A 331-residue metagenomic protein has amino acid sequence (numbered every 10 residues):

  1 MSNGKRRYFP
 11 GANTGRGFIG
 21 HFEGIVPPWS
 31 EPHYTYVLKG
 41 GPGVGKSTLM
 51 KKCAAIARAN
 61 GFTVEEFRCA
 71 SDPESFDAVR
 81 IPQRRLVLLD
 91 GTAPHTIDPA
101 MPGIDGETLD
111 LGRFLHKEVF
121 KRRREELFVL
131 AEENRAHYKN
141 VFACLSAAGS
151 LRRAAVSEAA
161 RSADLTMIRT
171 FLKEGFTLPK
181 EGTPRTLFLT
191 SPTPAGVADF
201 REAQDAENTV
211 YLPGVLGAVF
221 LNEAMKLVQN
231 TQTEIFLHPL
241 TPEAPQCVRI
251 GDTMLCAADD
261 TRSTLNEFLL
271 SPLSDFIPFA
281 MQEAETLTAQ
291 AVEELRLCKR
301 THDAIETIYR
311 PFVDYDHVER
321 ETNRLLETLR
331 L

Functional and structural regions predicted by a protein language model:
M1-P27, S162-E202: N-terminal pre-Walker A segment at the start of P-loop NTPase domains
S2-F22, A55-E118, E126, V228-L295: Conserved nucleotide-sensing/catalytic segment adjacent to the nucleotide-binding pocket in NTP-handling enzymes
H33: Conserved functional hotspot residues at active sites or interaction interfaces
Y36-A54, P194-Q229: Glycine-rich phosphate-binding P-loop
L38-K39, L49, A57, E65-A70 (+3 more regions): A cross-family "folded-core" feature that marks the main globular domain of proteins
E126-T177, E283-T322: An accessory alpha-helical subdomain
E202, D314, L329-L331: SAM-dependent transferase fold signal centered on methyltransferase-like domains, encompassing both Class I
R320, L326-L329: Alpha-helical transmembrane segments of secretory-pathway, organelle, and plasma-membrane proteins
